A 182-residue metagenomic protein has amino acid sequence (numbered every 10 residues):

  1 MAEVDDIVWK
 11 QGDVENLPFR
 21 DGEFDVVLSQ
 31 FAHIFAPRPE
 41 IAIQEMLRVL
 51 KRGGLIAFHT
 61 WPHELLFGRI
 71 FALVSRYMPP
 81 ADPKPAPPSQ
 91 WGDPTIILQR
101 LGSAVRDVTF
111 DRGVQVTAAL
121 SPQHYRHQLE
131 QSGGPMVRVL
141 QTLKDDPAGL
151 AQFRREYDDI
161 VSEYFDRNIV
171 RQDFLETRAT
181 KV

Functional and structural regions predicted by a protein language model:
E3-R20: Conserved SAM-binding strand-loop segment of SAM-dependent methyltransferases
V14, Q90-V182: Conserved Class I S-adenosyl-L-methionine
V27-L28: Hydrophobic beta-strand segment of the Class I
F31-I34: Short catalytic micro-motifs in class I SAM-dependent methyltransferases
E40-I41, L47, K51-S121, M136: Conserved catalytic/acceptor-binding region of the Class I
